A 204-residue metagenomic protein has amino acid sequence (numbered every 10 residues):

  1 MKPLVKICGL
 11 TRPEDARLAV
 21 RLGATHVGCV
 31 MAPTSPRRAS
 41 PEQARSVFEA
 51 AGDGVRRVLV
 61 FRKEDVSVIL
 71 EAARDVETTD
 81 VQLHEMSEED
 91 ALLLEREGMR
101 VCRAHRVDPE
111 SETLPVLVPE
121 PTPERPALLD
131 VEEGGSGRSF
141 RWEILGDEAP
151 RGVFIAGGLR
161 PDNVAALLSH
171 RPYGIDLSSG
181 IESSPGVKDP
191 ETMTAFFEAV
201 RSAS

Functional and structural regions predicted by a protein language model:
M1-S204: Conserved N-terminal beta1-alpha1 strand-loop-helix module at the mouth
